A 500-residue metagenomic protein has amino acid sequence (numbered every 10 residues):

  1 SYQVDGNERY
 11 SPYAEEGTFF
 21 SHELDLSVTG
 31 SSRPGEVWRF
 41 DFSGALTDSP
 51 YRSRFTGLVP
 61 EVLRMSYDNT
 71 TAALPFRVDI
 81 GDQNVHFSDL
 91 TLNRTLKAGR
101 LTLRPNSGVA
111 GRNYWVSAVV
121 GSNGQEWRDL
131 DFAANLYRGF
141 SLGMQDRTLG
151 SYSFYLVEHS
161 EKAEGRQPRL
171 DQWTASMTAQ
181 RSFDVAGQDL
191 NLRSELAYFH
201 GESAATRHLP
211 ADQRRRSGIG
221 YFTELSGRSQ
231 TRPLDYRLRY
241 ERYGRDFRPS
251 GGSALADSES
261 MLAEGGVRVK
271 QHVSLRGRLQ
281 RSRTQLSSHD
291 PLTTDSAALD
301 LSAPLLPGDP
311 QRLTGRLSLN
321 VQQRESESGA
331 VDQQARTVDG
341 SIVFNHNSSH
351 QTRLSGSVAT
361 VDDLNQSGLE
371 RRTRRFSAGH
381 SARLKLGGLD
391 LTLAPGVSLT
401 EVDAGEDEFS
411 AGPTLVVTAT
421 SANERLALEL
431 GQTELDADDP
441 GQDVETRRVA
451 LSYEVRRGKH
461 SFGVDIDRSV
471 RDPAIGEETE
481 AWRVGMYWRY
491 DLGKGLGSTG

Functional and structural regions predicted by a protein language model:
S1-G500: Gram-negative and organellar
